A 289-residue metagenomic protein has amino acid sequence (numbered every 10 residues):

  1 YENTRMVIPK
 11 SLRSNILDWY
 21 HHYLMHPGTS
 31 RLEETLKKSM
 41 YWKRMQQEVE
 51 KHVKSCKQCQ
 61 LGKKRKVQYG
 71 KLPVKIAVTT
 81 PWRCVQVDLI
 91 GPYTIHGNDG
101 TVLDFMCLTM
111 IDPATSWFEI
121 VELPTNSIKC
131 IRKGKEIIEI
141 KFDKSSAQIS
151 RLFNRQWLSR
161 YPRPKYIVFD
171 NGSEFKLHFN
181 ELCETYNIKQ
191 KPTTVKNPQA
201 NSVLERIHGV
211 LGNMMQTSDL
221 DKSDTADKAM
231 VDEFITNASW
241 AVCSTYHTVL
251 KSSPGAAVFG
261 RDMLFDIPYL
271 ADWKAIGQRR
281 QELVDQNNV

Functional and structural regions predicted by a protein language model:
Y1-A147, R155-Y166, S173, V242 (+4 more regions): RNase H-like DDE catalytic core and adjacent DNA/metal-binding regions of integrase/transposase superfamily proteins
I8, L12, L24, K37 (+5 more regions): Catalytic cores of large soluble enzymes that bind and process phosphate-bearing ligands
K54-C56, C84-Q86, K176-V289: Domain-scale segment recognizer with a strong primary affinity for retroviral/LTR-retrotransposon integrase
C107-M110, F153-S159, F169-D170, L182-T185 (+2 more regions): C-terminal structured domain segments across diverse proteins
